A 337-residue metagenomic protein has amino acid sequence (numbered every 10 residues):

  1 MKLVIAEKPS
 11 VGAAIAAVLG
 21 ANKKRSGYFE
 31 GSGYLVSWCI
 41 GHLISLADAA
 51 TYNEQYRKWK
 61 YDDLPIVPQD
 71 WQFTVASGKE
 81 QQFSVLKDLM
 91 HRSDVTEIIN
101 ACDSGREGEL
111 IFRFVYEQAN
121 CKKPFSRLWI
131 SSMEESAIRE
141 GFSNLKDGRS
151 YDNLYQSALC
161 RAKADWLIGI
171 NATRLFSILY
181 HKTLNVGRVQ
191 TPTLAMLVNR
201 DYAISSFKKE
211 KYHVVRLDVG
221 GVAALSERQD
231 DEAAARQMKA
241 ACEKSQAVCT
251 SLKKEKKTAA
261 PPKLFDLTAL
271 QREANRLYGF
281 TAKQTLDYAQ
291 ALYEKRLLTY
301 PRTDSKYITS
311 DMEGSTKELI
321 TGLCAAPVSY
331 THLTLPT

Functional and structural regions predicted by a protein language model:
M1-A162: Intrinsically disordered, low-complexity regulatory segments
M1-L3, A101-S104, H181-T183, K254-P262 (+2 more regions): Conserved short loop/turn motifs at secondary-structure junctions
E7, C39, A101-D103, D218 (+3 more regions): Generic beta-strand/beta-sheet core signal
L35, L43-S77, D88, L184-Q290 (+2 more regions): Long, highly charged, low-complexity internal segments
I138-Y212: C-terminal or mid-to-C-terminal helical accessory/interaction module adjacent to the motor/catalytic core
R161-I170, A260-F265, D287-L298, L333: Core structural elements
F280-Y330: Extended, well-ordered alpha-helical scaffold/bundle regions in very large, multi-domain proteins
T331-T337: Conserved small/polar residues in nucleotide/adenosyl-binding loops
